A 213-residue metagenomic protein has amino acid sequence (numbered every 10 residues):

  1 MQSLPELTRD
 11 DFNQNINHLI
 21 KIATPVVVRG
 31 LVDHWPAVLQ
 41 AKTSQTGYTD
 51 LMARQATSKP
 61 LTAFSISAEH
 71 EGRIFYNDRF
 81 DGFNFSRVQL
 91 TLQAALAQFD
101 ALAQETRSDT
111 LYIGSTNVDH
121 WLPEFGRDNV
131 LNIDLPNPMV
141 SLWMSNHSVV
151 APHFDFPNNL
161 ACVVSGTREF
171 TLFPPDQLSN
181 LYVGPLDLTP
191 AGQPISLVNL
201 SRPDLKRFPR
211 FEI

Functional and structural regions predicted by a protein language model:
M1-I213: N-terminal accessory scaffold of Fe(II)-dependent oxygenases
